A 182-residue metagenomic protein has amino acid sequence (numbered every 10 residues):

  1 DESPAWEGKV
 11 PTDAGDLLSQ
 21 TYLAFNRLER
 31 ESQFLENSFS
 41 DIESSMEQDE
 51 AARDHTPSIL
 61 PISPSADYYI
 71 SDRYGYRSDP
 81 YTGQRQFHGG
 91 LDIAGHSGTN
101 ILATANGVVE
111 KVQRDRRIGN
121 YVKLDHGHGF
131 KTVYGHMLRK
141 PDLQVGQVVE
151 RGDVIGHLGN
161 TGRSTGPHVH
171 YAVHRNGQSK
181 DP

Functional and structural regions predicted by a protein language model:
D1-R73: Non-catalytic extracellular/periplasmic "stalk" and linker regions immediately N-terminal to catalytic or recognition
S63-P182: Catalytic cores of peptidoglycan-degrading enzymes
